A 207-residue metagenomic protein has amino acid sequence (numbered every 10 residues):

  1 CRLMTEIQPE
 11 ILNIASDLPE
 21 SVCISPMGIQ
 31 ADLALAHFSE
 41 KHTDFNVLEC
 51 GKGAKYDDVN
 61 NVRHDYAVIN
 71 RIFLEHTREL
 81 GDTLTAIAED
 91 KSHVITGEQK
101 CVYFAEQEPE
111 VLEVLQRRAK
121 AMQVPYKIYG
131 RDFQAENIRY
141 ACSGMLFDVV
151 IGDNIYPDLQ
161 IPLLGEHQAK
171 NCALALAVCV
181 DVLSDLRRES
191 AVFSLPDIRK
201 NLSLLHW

Functional and structural regions predicted by a protein language model:
C1-V62, L74, R78-G81, A86: ATP-dependent carboxylate-amine ligase catalytic core
I14-A15, K41-E49, H64-D158, C172-N201: Acidic, Mg2+-coordinating active-site environments of NTP-dependent enzymes
M27, F104-Q107, L164: Glycine- and other small-residue-rich loops at beta-strand/loop junctions that grip anionic moieties
H37-F38, Y156, H167: Aromatic side chains
D58-N60, K200-W207: Short, mixed-charge aromatic SLiMs
C142, L163-L176, H206-W207: Short glycine/threonine-rich catalytic loop with a Thr-x-Gly-x-Asp
